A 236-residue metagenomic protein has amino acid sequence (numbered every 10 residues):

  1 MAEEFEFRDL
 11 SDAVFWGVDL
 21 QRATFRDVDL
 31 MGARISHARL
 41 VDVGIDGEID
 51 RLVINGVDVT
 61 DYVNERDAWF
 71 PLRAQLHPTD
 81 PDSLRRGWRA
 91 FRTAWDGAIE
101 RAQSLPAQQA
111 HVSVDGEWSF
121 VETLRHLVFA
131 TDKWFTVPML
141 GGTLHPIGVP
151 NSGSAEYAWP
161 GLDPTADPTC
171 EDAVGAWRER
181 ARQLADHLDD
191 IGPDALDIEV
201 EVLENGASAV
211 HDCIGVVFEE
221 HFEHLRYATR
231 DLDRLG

Functional and structural regions predicted by a protein language model:
M1-R66: Tandem repeat scaffolds
D58, Y62-G87, F135-E179, L235-G236: Short, helix-capping/interhelical loops that line the mouth of catalytic, cofactor-, or ligand-binding pockets
T79-F129, K133: Conserved small-residue-rich
G87-A94, A98, L127-A130, A173-H187 (+2 more regions): Alpha-helical packing segments of well-folded alpha/beta enzyme cores
A102-A110, L188-D197, D233-G236: Surface-exposed helix-capping loop/turn segments at secondary-structure junctions
Q109-G161, R182, E199-G236: Short, contiguous alpha-helical
D167-C170, D186, H211, L232: Small-residue-biased structural context
